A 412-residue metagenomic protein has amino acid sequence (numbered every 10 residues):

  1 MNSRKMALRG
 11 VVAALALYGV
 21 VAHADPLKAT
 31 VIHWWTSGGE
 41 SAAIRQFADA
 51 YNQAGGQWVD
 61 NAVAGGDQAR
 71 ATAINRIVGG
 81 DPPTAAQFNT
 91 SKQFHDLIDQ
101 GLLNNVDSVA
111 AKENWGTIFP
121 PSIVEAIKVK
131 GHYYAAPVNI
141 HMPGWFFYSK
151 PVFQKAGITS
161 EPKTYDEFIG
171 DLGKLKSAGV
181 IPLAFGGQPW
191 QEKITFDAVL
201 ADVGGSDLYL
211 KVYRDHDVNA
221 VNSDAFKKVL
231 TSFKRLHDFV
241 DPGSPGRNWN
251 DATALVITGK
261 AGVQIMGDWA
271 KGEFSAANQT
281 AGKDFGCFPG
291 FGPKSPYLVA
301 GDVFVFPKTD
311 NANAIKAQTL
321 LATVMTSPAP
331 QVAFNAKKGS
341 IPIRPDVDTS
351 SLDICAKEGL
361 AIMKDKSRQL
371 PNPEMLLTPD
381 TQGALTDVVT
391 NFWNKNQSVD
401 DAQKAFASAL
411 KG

Functional and structural regions predicted by a protein language model:
R9, L15, A22-Q100, K112-N114 (+7 more regions): Conserved N-terminal structural module of periplasmic/extracytoplasmic solute-binding proteins
D25, D49, Q53-A54, A156 (+5 more regions): Extracytoplasmic/periplasmic substrate-recognition and gating elements
N75-R76, P83-T84, W115-P151, I181-P182 (+2 more regions): A structural signal for short loop-to-beta-strand junctions that line the ligand-binding cleft of periplasmic/secreted
N89-G144, I169, T195-D197, K364: Hinge/lid segment of periplasmic solute-binding proteins
D107-P121, G187, V203-K228, A276-T280 (+2 more regions): Short, solvent-exposed loop/beta-turn-alpha elements that line the ligand-binding surface or hinge of extracytoplasmic
K130-V138, G144, I169-D217, A261: Extracytoplasmic/periplasmic solute-binding protein
P137, L298, S340-V347, K357-L410: C-terminal capping/gating helix-and-loop segments adjacent to ligand/active sites or protein-protein/ligand interfaces
L172, R214-P245: Glycine-centered hinge/linker elements that transmit conformational signals in sensory and ligand-binding systems
